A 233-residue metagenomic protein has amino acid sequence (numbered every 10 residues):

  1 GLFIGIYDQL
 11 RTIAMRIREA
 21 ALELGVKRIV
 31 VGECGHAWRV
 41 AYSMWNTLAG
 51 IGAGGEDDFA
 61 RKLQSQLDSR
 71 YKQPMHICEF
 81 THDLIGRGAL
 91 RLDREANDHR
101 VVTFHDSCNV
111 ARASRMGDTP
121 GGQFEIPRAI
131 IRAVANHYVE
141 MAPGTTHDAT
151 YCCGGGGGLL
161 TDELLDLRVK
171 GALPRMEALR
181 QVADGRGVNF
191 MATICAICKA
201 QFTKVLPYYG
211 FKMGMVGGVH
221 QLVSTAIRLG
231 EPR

Functional and structural regions predicted by a protein language model:
G1-R233: Iron-sulfur cluster-binding electron-transfer modules in prokaryotic oxidoreductases
